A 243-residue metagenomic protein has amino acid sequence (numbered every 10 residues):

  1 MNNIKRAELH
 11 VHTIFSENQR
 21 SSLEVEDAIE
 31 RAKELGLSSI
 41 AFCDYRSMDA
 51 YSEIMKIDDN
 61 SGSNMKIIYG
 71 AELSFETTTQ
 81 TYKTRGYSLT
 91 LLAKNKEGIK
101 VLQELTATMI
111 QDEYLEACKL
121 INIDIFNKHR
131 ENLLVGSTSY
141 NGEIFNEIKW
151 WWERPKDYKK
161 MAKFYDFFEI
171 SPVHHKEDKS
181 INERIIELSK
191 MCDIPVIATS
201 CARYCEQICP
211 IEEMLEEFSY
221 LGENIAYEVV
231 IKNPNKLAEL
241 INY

Functional and structural regions predicted by a protein language model:
M1-Y243: Phosphodiester-processing cores and adjacent nucleic acid-binding clamps
